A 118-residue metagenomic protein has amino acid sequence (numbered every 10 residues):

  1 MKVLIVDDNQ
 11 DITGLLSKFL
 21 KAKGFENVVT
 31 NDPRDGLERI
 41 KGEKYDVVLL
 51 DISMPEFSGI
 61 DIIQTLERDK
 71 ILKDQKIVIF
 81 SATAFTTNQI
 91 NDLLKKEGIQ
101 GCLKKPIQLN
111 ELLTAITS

Functional and structural regions predicted by a protein language model:
G14-A22: Charged docking surfaces used in two-component/phosphorelay signaling
V29-E38, G59: Helix N-cap/capping motif at the beta->alpha junctions
E38, I60-K73: Short amphipathic alpha-helix used as the core "switch/output" element in two-component signaling
D51: Active-site residues of response regulator receiver
M54: Receiver (REC) domain active-site loop signature in two-component systems and cognate sites in sensor histidine kinases
D61, A84-C102, T114: Alpha4 helix (beta4-alpha4-beta5 surface) of REC/receiver domains from two-component response regulators
F80-A82: Hydrophobic/aromatic residues positioned on beta-strands within the core alpha/beta folds
I107-I116: C-terminal output helix
